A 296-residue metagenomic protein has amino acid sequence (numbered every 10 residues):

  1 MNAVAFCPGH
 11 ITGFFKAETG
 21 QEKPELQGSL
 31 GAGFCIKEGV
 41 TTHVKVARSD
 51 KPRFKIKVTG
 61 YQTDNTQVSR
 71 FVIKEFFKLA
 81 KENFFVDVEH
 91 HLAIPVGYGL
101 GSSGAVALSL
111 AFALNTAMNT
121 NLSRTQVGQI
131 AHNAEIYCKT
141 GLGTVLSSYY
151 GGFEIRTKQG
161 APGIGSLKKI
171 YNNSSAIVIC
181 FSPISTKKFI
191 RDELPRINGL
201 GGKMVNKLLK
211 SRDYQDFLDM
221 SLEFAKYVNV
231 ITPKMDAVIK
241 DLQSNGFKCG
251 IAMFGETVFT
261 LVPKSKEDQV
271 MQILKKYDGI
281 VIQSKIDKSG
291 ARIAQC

Functional and structural regions predicted by a protein language model:
M1-V96, K285-G290, Q295-C296: ATP-binding N-lobe of GHMP and related small-molecule kinases
V4, F14, T41-H43, F153-I155 (+2 more regions): Conserved hydrophobic/aromatic beta-strand scaffold that supports enzyme active sites
K78-F84, L242-F247, D278: Short secondary-structure junctions
I94-Y98, E135-Y137: Transmembrane alpha-helix interface/packing and boundary motifs in multi-pass membrane proteins, characterized by
L100-R124: DPxDG-like acidic metal-binding loop motif
R124-S244, P263-Q269, I273-C296: ATP-dependent small-molecule kinase catalytic core of the GHMP/sugar-kinase superfamily and closely related
C249-A252: Short beta-strand
F254-V262: Short cationic amphipathic helices and targeting signals
